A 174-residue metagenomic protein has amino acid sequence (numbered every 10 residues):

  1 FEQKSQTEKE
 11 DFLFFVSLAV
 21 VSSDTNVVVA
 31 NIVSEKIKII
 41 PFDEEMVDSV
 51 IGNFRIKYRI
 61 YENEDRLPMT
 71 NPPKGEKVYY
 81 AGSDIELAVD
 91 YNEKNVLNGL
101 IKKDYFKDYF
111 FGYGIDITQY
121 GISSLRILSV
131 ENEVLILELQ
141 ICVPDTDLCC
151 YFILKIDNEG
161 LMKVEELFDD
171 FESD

Functional and structural regions predicted by a protein language model:
F1-Q3: Bacterial Sec-dependent N-terminal signal peptides
S5-E8, I141-L161: Short, exposed beta-strand-loop hairpins at the edges of beta-sheets in extracellular/periplasmic proteins
E8-K9, Y79, L128-E133: Short, ordered beta-strand-loop transition motifs
F14-S124: Surface-exposed acidic loop/strand-edge motifs in secreted or periplasmic proteins that form small linear binding
D90-N95, R126-E133, K155-L161: A short, structured loop/turn motif at beta-sheet edges
N98, L137, K163-E166: Short hydrophobic/aromatic-rich beta-strand segments that constitute the beta-sheet cores of beta-sandwich/beta-barrel
D108-D147: Acidic, glycine-rich flexible loop segments
K155-D174: Short, low-complexity, Pro/Ser/Thr/Gly-rich segments in the mature regions of secreted, periplasmic
